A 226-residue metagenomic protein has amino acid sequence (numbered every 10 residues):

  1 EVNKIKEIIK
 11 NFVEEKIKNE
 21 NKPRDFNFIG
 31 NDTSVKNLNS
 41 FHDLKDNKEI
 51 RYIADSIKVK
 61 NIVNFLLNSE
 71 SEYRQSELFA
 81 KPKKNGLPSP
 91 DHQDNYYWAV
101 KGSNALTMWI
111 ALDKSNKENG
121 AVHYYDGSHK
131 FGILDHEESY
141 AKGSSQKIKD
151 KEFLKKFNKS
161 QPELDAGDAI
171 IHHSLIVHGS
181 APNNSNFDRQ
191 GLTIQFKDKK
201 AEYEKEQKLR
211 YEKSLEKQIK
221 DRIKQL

Functional and structural regions predicted by a protein language model:
E1, F79-K81, Y96, S115 (+3 more regions): Short, solvent-exposed loop/turn segments at secondary-structure junctions
E1-D91, Y97-A99, E137, Q207 (+2 more regions): Non-heme Fe(II)-dependent double-stranded beta-helix
K4-E7, K18-I29, D135-S139, A169-I171 (+1 more regions): Non-heme Fe(II)/2-oxoglutarate
N47-Y52, L154-S160, S180-A181: Active-site rim elements
N61-I62, L87-Q161, A201-K208: Catalytic core of non-heme Fe(II) oxygenases with the double-stranded beta-helix
S76-L78, M108-I110, L192-F196: A structural signal for short, well-ordered beta-strand segments
N158-I171: Short acidic-glycine-tyrosine-enriched beta hairpin
